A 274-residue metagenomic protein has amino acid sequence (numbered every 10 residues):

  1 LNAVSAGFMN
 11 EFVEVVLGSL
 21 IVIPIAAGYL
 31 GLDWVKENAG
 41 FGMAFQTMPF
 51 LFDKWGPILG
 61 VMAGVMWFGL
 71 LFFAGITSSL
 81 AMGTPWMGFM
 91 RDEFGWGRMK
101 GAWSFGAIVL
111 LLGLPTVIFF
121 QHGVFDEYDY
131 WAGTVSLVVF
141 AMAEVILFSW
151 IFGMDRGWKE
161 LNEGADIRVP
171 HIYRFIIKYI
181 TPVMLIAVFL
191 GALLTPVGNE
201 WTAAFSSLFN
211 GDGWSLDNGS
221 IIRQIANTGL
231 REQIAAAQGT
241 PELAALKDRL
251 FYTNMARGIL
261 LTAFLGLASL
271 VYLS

Functional and structural regions predicted by a protein language model:
L1-I76, L80, E93-G95, K100-G101 (+1 more regions): Membrane-embedded translocation segments of transport machinery
L1-Y29, R98-V117, F175-G191, M255-L273: Selective recognition of specific alpha-helical transmembrane segments in multi-pass small-molecule
G7-E11, V65-G75, G106, L110 (+4 more regions): Hydrophobic alpha-helical transmembrane segments of multi-pass small-molecule transporters/permeases
I21-D33, W55-M62, I76-T84, L110-A132 (+3 more regions): Transmembrane helix-loop junctions in multi-pass membrane proteins
A39-T47, V61, M82, F120-G123 (+1 more regions): Juxtamembrane loop-helix boundary motifs flanking transmembrane segments in multi-pass membrane proteins
T47, P85-F89, E127: Alpha-helical scaffold elements adjacent to nucleotide-binding pockets in ATP/GTP-utilizing enzyme cores
L70, T77-A81, V139, T181-M184: Residue-level signal for the membrane-embedded core of alpha-helical transmembrane segments, especially mid-helix
W86, F94-A107, W131-A256: C-terminal membrane-solvent junction of multi-pass transporters and transport-like membrane proteins
